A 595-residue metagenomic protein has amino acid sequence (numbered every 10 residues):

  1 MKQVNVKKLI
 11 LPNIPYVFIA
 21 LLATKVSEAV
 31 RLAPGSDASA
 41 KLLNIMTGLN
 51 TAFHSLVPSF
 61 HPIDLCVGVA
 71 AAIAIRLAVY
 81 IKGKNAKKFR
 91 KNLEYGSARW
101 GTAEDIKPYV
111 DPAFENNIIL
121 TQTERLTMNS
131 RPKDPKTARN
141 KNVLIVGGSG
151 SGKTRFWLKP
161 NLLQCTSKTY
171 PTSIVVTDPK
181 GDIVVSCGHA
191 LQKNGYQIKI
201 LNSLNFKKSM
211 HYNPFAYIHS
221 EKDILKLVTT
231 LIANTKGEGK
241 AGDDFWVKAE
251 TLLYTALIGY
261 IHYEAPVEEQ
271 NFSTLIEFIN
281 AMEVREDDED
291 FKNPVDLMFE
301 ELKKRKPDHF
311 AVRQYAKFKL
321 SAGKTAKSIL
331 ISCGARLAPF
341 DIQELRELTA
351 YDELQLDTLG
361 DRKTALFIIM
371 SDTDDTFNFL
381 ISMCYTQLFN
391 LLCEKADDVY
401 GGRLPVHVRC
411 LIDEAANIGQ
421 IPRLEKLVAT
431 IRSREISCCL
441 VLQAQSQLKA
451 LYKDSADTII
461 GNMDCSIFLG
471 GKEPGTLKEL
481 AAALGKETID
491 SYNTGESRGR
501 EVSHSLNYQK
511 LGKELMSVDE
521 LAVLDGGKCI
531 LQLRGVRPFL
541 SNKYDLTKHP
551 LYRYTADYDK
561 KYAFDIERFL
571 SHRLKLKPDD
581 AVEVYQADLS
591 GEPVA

Functional and structural regions predicted by a protein language model:
M1-S151, R155-L163, K168-Y170, K486 (+3 more regions): Basic- and hydrophobic-enriched, low-structure N-terminal and domain-boundary segments that flank ATP-binding catalytic
K7-I10, T121, L442, M516 (+2 more regions): Compositionally biased amphipathic helical and low-complexity segments enriched in hydrophobic
L22-E28, K133-I436, L451, D519-K543 (+1 more regions): P-loop NTPase motor domains
S59, V79, E94, P108 (+6 more regions): Intrinsically disordered, low-complexity N-terminal regions enriched in serine/proline/glycine with scattered basic
F114-R131, K306-K324, A482, I489 (+1 more regions): N-terminal short leaders/motifs
E124-R125, S130-R131, T137, E347-L348 (+4 more regions): Mixed-charge, polar/low-complexity N-terminal
L126-P132, K236-F245, V267, D490-Q509: Low-complexity, polar-biased intrinsically disordered regions enriched in Pro/Ser/Thr/Gly
V428-I530: Conserved ATP-driven motor cores of ASCE-family P-loop NTPases powering translocation/secretion/packaging/pilus
